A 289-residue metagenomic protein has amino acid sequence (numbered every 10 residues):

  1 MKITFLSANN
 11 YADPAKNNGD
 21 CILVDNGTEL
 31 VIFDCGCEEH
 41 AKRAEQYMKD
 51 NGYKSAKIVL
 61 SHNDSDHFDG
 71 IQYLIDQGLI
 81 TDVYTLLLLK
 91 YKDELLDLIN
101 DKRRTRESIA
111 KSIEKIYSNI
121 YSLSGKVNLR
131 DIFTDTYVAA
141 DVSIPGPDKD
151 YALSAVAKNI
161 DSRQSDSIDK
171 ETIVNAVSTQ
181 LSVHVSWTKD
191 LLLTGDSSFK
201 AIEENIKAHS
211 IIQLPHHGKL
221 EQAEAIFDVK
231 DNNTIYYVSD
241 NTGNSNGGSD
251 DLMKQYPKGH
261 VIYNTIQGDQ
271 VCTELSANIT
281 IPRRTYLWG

Functional and structural regions predicted by a protein language model:
M1-Y53, S122-A208, K219, T273-G289: Core dinuclear metal-dependent hydrolase active-site scaffold
N18, E38-H40, N63-D69, K90-D93 (+4 more regions): Active-site environment of divalent metal-dependent phosphoester hydrolases
E29, E39-K90, I206-K219, K230-Y237: Active-site metal-binding motif and surrounding structural segment of the metallo-beta-lactamase
L30, L60-N63, A225-D228, V271 (+1 more regions): Bulky hydrophobic/aromatic packing residues
K54, G70, Q164, E171-I173 (+4 more regions): Mature, folded catalytic cores of secreted/periplasmic enzymes
T81-S143, N232-G289: Binuclear metal-ion centers of metallo-dependent hydrolases, dominated by the metallo-beta-lactamase
D190, I202, K207-I211, K219-I235 (+1 more regions): C-terminal or late-domain output modules
